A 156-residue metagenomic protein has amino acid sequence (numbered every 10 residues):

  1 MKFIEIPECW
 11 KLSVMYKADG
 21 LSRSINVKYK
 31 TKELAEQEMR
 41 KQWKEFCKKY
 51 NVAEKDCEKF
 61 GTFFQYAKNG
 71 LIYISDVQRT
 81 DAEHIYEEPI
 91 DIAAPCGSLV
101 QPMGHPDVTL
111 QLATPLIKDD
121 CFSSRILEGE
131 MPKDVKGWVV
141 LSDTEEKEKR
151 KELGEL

Functional and structural regions predicted by a protein language model:
F3-R23: Short aromatic-glycine-(Arg/Gly/Cys) micro-motifs in beta-strand/loop hairpins
A18-S22, N69, H105-D107: Glycine-centered tight beta-turn/hairpin loop motif at sheet-sheet or coil-to-beta transitions
L21-L34: A short, exposed loop/beta-hairpin motif centered on an aromatic-Gly-Thr core
K44-E88, G129, K133-G154: Short, mixed-charge low-complexity intrinsically disordered segments
D91-P102: Short coil-to-beta transition motif at edge beta-strands of beta-rich domains
P102-D134: Basic/aromatic-rich interaction segments and small domains that mediate binding to polyanionic partners
